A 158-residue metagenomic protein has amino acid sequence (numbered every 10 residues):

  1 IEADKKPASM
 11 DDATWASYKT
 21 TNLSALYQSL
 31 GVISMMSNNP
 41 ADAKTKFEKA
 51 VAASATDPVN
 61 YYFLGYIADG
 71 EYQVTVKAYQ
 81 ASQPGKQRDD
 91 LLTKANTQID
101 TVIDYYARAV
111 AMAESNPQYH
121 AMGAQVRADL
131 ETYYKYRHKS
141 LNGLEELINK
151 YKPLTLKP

Functional and structural regions predicted by a protein language model:
E2-T21, G70-R108, M112: Short coil/linker segments at helix-helix boundaries
K6-D12, K86-D89, T93-N96, R108-P158: Terminal, low-structured helical/coil segments at or just beyond the last alpha-helical repeat
L23, T56-N60, N116: Residue-level recognition of tetratricopeptide repeat
V32-N38, G65, G70-A81, K94 (+3 more regions): Short coil/turn linking the two alpha-helices of tandem helical-hairpin repeats
S34, K46-F47, Q98, Y105: Alpha-helical solenoid repeat scaffolds, predominantly canonical TPR units
K49-A50, A109: Canonical positions in the second alpha-helix
